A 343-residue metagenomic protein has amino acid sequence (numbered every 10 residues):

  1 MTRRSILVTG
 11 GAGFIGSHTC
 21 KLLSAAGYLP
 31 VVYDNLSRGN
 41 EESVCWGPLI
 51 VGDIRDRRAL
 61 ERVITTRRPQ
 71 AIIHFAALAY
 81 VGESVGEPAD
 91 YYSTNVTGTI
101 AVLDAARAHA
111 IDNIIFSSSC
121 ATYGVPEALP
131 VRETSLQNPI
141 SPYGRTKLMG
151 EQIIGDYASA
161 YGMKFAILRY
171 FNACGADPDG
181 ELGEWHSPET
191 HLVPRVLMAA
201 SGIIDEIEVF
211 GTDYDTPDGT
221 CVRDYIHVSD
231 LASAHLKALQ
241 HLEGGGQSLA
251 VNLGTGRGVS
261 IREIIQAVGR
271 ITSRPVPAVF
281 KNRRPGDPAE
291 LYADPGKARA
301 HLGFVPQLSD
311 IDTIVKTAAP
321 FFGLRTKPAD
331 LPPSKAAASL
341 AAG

Functional and structural regions predicted by a protein language model:
M1-A176: N-terminal Rossmann-like NAD(P)+-binding domain of SDR-like oxidoreductases, especially those catalyzing
G11, G39-E41, G52, G82 (+10 more regions): Glycine-centered small-residue hotspots that permit tight backbone geometry or close packing
H18, H74, H191, H227 (+1 more regions): Histidine-centered active-site/metal-ligand motif
E41, F171-L192, G202-R223: Short, flexible, glycine-rich and Lys/Arg-enriched loop motifs at helix boundaries that contact anionic partners
Y92, I140-L148, L182-P194, D224-Y225: Short-chain dehydrogenase/reductase
R195-G343: C-terminal substrate-binding subdomain of Rossmann-fold SDR/epimerase-dehydratase oxidoreductases
